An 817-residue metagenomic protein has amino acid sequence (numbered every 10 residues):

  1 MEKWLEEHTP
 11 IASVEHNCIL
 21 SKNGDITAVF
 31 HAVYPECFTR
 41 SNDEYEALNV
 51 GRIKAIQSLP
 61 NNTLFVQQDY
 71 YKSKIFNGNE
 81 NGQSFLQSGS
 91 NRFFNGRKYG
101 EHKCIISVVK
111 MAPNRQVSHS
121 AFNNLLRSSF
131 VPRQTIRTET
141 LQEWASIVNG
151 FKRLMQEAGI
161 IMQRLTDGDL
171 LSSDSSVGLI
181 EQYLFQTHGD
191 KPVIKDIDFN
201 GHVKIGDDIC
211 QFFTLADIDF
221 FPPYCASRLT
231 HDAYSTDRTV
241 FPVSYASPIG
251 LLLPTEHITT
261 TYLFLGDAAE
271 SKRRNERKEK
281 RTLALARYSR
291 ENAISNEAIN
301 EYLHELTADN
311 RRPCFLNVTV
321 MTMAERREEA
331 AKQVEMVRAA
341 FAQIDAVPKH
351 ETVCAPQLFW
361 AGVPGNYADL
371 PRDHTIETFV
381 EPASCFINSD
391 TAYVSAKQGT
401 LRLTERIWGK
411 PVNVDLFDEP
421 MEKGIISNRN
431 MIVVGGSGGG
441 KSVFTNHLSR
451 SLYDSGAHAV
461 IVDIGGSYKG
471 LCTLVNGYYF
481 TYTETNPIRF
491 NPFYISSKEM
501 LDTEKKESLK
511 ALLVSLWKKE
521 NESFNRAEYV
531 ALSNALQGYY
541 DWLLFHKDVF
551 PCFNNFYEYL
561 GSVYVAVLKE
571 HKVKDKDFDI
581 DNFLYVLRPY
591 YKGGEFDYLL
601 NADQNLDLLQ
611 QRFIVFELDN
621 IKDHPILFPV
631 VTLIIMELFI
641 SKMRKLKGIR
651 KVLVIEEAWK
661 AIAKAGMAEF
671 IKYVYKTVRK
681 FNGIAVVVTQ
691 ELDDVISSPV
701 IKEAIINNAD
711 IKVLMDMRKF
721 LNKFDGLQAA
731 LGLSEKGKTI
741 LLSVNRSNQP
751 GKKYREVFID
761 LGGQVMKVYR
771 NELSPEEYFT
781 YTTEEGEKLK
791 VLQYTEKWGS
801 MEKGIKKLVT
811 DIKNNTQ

Functional and structural regions predicted by a protein language model:
M1-S389: Extended, folded cores of ATP/NTP-driven motor/assembly subunits in large transport and secretion machines
N42-S58, G250-L253, A346-V347, Q357-V412 (+8 more regions): P-loop NTPase motor domains
F93, L501-N555, P699-Q817: P-loop NTPase motor core of the ASCE superfamily
V433: Hydrophobic anchor at the beta1->P-loop junction of P-loop NTPases
S437: The conserved Walker
K441: Conserved lysine of the Walker
F444: Hydrophobic positions on the alpha1 helix immediately C-terminal to the Walker A/P-loop
R450-V460, V475: Post-Walker A helix-loop "phosphate-sensing" segment adjacent to the P-loop in P-loop NTPases
